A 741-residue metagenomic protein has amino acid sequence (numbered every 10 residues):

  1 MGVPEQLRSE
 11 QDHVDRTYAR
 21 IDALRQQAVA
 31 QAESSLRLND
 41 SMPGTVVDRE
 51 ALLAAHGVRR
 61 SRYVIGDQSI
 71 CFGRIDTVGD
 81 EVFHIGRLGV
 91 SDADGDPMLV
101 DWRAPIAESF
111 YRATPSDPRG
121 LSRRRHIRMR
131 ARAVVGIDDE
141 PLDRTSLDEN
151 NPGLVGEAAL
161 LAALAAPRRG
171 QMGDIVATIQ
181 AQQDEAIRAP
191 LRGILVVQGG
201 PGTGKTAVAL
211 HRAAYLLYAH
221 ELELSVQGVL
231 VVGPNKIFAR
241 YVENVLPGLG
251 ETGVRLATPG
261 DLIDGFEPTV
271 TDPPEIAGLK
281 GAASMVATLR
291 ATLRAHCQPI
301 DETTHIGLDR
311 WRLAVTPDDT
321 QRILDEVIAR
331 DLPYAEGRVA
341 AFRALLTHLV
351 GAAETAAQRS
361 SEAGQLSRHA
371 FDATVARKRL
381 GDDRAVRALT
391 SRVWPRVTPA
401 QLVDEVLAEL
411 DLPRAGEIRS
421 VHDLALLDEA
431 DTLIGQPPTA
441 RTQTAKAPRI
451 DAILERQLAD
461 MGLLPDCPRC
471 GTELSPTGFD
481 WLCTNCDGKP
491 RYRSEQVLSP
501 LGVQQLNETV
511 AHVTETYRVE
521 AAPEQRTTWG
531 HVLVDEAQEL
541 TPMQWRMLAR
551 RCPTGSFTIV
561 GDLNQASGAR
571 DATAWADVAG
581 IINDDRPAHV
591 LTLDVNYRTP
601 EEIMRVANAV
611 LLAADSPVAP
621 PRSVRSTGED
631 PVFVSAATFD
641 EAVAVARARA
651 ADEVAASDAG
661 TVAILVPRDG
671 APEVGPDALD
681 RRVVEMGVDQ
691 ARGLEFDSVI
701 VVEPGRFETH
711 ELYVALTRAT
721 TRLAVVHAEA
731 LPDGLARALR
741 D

Functional and structural regions predicted by a protein language model:
M1-A32, L36, R130, V134 (+7 more regions): P-loop NTPase Walker
M1-V176, A181-E185, Q505: Extended, charged low-complexity regulatory segments
I75, S91-S109, R192, V662 (+1 more regions): Accessory/regulatory regions of helicases
S91, L217-P468, R493-L533, E539-M547 (+2 more regions): Alpha-helical nucleic-acid-binding subdomain of P-loop helicases immediately C-terminal to the Walker A/P-loop
L222, Q227, K236-K280, D431 (+4 more regions): Conserved helicase motor core of SF1/SF2 NTP-dependent helicases
C467-C470, C483-C486: Short cysteine-rich clusters marking metal-coordination/redox-active sites
L474-L482: Short linker/helix segments within small regulatory modules
C486-S494: Short Cys/His-rich micro-motifs in 6-15 aa windows
